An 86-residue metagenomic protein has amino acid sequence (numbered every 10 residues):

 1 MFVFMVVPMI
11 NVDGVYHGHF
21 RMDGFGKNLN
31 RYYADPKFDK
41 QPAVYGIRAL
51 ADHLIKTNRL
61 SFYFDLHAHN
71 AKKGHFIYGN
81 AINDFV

Functional and structural regions predicted by a protein language model:
M1-V86: Structured catalytic-domain cores with a bias toward divalent-metal coordination
